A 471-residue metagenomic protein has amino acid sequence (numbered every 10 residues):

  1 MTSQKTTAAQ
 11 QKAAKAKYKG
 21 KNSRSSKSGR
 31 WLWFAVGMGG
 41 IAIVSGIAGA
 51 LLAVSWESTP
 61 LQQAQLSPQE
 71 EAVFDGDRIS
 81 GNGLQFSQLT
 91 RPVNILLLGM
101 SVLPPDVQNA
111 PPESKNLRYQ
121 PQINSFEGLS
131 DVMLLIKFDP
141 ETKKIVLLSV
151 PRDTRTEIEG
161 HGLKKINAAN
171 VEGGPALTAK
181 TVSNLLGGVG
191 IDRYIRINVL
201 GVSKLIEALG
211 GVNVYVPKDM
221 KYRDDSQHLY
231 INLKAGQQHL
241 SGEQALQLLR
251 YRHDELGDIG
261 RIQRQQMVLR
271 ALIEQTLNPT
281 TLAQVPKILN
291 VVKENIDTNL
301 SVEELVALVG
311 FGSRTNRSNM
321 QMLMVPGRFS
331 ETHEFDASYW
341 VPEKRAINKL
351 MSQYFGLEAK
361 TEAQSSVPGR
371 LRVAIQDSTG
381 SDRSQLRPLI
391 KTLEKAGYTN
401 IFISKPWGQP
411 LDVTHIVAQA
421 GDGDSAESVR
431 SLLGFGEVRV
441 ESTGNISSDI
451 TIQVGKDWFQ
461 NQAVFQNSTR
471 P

Functional and structural regions predicted by a protein language model:
T2-P471: Non-catalytic, solvent-exposed segments at the cell envelope interface
